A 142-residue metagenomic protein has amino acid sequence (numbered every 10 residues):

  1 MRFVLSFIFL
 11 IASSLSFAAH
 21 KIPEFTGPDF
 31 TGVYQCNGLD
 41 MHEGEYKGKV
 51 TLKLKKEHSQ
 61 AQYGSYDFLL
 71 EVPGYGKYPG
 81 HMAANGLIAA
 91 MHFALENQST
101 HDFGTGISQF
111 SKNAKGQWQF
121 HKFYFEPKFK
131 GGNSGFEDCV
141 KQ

Functional and structural regions predicted by a protein language model:
M1-V4: Positively charged n-region of N-terminal signal peptides that target proteins for export
S13-S16: N-terminal signal peptide c-region/cleavage motif recognized by signal peptidases
A19-Q142: Central antiparallel beta-sheet cores of small beta-barrel/beta-sandwich binding domains
